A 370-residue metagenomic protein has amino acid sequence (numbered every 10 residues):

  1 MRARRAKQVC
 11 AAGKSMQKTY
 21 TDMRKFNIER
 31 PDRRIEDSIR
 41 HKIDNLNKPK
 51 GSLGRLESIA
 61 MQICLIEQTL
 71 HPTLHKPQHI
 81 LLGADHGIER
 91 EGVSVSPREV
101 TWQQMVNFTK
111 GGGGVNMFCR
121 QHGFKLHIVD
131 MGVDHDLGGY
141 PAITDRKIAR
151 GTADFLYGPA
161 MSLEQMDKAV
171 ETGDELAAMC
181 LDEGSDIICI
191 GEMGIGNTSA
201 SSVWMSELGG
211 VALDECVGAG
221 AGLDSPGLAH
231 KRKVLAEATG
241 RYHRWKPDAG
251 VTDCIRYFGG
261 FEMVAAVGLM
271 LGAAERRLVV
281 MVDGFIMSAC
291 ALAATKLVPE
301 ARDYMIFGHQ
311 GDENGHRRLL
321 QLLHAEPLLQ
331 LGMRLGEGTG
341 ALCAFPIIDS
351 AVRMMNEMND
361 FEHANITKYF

Functional and structural regions predicted by a protein language model:
M1-S15: N-terminal amphipathic/basic-hydrophobic helices that include classical n-h-c signal peptides and signal-anchor
G13, Q17-F370: N-terminal loops that bind phosphate or other acidic moieties and the adjacent beta-alpha structural core
